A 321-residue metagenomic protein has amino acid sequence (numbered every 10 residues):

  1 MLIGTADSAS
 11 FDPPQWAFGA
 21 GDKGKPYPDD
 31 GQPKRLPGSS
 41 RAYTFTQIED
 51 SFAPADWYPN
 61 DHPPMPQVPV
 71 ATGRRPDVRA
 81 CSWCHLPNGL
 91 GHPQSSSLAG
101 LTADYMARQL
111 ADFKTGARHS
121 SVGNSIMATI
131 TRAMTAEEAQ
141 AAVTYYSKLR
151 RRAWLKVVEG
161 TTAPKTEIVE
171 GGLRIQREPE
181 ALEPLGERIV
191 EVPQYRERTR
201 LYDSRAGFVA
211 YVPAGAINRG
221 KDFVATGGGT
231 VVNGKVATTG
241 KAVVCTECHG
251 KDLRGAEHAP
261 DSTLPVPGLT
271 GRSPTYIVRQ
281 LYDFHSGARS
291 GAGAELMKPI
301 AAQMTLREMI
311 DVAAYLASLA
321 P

Functional and structural regions predicted by a protein language model:
M1-R79, V122-V244, G250-K251, P260 (+1 more regions): Flexible coil segments in periplasmic/lumen-exposed cytochrome c-class electron-transfer proteins
H85, H249: Cys/His-coordinated zinc-binding microdomains
P87-N88, S96-Y105, D112-T115, N124-A141: Glycine- and small hydrophobic-enriched segments that form the cores of compact globular domains
G89, L253: Short functional micro-motifs and their immediate structural scaffolds
H92-Q94, A256-H258: Short Cys/His-rich "knuckle" micro-motifs
S97-D104, S262-R272: Short cysteine/histidine-rich metal-coordination sites, predominantly Zn2+-binding motifs
L281-F284: Fold-core signature of tandem repeat domains
